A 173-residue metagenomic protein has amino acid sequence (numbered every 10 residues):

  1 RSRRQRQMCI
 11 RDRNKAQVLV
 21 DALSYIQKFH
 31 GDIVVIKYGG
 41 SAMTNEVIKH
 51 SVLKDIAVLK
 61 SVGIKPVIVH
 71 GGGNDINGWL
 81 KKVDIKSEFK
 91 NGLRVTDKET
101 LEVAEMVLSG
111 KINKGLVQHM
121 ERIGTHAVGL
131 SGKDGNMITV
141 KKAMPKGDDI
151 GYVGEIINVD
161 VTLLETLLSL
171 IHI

Functional and structural regions predicted by a protein language model:
R1-I10, I171-H172: Single conserved hydrophobic/aromatic residue that forms the stacking wall/gate of nucleotide- or nucleobase-binding
Q7, R11-V67: N-terminal glycine-/serine-/threonine-rich phosphate-binding loop
S41-A42, G73-D75, R94, I112: Gly/Ser/Thr-rich beta-alpha loop segments that engage phosphate groups in nucleotides
A42-T44, N74-N77, G135-T139: Short, active-site-adjacent cap segments at secondary-structure transitions
V47-K54, N77-K86: Glycine-rich loop at the start of a catalytic domain that most often binds anionic cofactors/ligands
I56, I68-G73, W79: Glycine-rich N-terminal segment of FAD-binding domains in flavoprotein oxidoreductases, spanning the beta-loop-helix
K81-L170: Ligand-binding beta-strand-loop-alpha-helix segment within the catalytic cores of soluble metabolic enzymes
